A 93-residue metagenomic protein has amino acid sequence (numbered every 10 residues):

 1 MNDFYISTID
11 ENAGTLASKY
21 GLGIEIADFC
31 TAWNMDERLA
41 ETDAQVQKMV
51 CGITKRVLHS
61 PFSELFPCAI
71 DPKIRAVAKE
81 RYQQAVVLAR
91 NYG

Functional and structural regions predicted by a protein language model:
M1-R90: N-terminal pre-domain/capping segments
